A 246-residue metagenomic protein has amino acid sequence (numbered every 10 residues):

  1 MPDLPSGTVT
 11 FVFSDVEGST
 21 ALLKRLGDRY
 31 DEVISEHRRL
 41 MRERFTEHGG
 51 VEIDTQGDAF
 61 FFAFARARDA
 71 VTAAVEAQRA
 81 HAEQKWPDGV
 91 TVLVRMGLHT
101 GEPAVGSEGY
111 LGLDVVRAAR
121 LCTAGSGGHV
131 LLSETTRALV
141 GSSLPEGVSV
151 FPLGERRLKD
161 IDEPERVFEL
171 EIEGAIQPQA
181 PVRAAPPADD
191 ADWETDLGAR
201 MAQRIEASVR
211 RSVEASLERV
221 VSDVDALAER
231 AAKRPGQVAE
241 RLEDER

Functional and structural regions predicted by a protein language model:
M1, G128, T135-R246: Intrinsically disordered, glycine/charged-rich C-terminal tails and inter-domain linkers that flank nucleotidyl cyclase
M1-V75, R79-A80: Catalytic NTP-binding/metal-coordinating core of nucleotidyl cyclase/transferase enzymes
P2-S6, F13, E17, K24 (+13 more regions): A near-ubiquitous, low-amplitude feature marking generic local secondary-structure context
D3, D15, D28-D31, D54 (+9 more regions): Acidic-enriched, low-complexity/disordered segments with a strong bias for Aspartate over Glutamate
S19, V105, A175-Q177: Short, acidic Gly/Pro/Ser/Thr-rich loop/turn segments
G27-D31, V130, E214: Alpha-helix boundary/capping and short turn/kink residues
R39-R42, F61-I172: Catalytic beta-strand-to-alpha-helix segment of the class III nucleotidyl cyclase homology domain
